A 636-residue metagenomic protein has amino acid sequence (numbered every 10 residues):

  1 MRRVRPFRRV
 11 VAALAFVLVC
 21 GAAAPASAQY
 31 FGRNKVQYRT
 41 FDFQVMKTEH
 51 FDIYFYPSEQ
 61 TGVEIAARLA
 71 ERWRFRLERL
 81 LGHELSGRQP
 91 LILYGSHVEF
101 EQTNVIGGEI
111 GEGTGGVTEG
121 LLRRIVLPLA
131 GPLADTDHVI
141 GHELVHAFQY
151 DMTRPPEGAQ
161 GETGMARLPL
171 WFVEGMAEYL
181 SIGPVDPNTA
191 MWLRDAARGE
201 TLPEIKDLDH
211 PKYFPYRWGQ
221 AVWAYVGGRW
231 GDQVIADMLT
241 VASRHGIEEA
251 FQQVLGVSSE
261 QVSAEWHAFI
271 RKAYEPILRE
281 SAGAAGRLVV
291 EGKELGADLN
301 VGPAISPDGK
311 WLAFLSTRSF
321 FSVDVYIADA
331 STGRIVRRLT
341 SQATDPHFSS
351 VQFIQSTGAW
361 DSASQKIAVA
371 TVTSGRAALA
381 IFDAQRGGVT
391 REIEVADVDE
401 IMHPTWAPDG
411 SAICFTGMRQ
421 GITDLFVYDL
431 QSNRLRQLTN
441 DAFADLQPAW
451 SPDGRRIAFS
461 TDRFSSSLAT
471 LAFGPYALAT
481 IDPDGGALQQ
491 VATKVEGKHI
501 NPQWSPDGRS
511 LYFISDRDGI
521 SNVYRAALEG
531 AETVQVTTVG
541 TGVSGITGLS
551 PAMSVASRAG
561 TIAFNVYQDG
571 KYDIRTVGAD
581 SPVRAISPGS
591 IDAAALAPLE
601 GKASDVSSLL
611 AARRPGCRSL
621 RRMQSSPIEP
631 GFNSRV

Functional and structural regions predicted by a protein language model:
V11-A22: Bacterial N-terminal signal peptides
A28-P169, D186-N188, I205-L208, I247: Juxtacatalytic substrate-recognition/specificity segment
Y30-V45, H210-F214, D237-D345, S349 (+1 more regions): Beta/coil-rich, acidic/histidine-enriched accessory regions frequently appended to metallopeptidases
I53, L77, Q149, W171-P187 (+1 more regions): Active-site-proximal alpha-helical
L295-N300, L315-I327, Q342-Q355, A368-A380 (+11 more regions): A flexible loop/linker signature enriched in serine peptidases of the S9 family
P303-W311, T357-K366, H403-A412, P448-R456 (+2 more regions): Blade-terminus and WD-like Trp-Asp/Gly-His loop motifs, strongest in beta-propeller folds
V336-Q342, R391-E394, R436-T439, Q489-A492 (+2 more regions): Beta-propeller fold detector
Y572, G578-V636: Outer-membrane beta-barrel initiation region
